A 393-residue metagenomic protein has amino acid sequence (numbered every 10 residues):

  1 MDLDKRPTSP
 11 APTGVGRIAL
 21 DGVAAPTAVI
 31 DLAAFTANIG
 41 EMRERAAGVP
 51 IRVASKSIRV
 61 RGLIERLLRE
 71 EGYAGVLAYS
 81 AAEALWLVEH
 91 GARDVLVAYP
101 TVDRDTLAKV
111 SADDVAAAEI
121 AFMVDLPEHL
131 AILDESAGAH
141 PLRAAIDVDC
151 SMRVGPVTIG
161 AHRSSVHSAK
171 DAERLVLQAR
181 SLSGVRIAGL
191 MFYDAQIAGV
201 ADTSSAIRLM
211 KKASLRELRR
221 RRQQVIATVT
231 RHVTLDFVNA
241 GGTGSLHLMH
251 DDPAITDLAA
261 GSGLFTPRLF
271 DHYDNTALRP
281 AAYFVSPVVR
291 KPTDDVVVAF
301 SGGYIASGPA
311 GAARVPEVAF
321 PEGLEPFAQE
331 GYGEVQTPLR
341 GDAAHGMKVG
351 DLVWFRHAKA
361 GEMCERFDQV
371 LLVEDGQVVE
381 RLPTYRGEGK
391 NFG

Functional and structural regions predicted by a protein language model:
M1-A112, L382, E388-G393: A charged N-terminal "starter" segment
L20-D31, D94-V97, V115-F122, V157-V166 (+2 more regions): Glycine-rich tight-turn/loop motif centered on a GG-T
F35, K56, L87, I146 (+5 more regions): Conserved, mostly hydrophobic/aromatic
A54-D194: Active-site-proximal beta-alpha core segment in soluble small-molecule metabolic enzymes
C150-R268: Active-site loop/helix belt of alpha/beta enzymes
L209-R216, G244-E322: Active-site loop ensemble at the mouth of alpha/beta enzyme cores that anchors a bound cofactor
K291-G393: C-terminal accessory subdomain/extension
